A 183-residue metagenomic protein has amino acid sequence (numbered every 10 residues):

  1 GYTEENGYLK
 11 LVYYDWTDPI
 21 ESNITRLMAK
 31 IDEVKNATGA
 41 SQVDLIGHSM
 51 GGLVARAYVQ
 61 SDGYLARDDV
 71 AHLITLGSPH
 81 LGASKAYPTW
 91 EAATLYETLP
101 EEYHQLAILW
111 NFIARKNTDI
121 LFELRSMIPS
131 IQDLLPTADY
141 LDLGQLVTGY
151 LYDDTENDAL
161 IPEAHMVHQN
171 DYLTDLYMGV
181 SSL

Functional and structural regions predicted by a protein language model:
G1-S41: Active-site catalytic motif of lipid deacylating hydrolases and related acyltransferases
I20, V54-A55, G82-K85: Extracytoplasmic/secreted cell-surface and envelope-processing proteins
T25-M28, R56-Q60: Short, hydrophobic alpha-helix immediately C-terminal to the catalytic nucleophile
Q42-G47, L76: Short beta-strand immediately N-terminal to the catalytic nucleophile in serine-hydrolase-like folds
I46-G47, G51, A55: Gly/Ala-rich beta-loop-alpha elbow adjacent to hydrolase catalytic centers
Q60-L183: Helical cap/lid subdomain of alpha/beta-hydrolase-fold lipid enzymes that gates access to the catalytic pocket
